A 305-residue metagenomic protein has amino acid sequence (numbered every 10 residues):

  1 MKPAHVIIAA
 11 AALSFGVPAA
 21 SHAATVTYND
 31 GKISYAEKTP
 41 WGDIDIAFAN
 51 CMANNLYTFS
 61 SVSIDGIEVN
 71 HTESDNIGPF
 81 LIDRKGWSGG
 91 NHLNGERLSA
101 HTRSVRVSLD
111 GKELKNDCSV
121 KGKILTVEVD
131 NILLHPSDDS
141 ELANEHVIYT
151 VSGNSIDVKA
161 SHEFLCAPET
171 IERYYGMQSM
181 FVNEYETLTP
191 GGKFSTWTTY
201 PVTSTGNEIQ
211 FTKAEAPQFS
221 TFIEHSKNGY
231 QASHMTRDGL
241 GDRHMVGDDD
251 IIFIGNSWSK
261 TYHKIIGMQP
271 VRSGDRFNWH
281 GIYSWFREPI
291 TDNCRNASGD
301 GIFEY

Functional and structural regions predicted by a protein language model:
M1-I8: Bacterial N-terminal signal peptides that target proteins for export
L13-H22: C-terminal segment of classical bacterial N-terminal signal peptides
A24-L114: Solvent-exposed N-terminal domain segments of exported/luminal and surface proteins
A24-W41, A47-C51, T221-Y305: Beta-strand-rich recognition/accessory modules
A47, E128, T150, D157-E163 (+1 more regions): Residues within well-ordered beta-strands of beta-sheet-rich folds
K85-G153, A167: Extended, loop-rich substrate-binding clefts of extracytoplasmic carbohydrate-active enzymes
A143, N154-T196: Acidic (Asp/Glu-rich), glycine- and aromatic
M177-M180, Y185-T187, G191-F253: Active-site/ligand-binding surface loops and adjacent short beta/alpha elements that line catalytic pockets across
